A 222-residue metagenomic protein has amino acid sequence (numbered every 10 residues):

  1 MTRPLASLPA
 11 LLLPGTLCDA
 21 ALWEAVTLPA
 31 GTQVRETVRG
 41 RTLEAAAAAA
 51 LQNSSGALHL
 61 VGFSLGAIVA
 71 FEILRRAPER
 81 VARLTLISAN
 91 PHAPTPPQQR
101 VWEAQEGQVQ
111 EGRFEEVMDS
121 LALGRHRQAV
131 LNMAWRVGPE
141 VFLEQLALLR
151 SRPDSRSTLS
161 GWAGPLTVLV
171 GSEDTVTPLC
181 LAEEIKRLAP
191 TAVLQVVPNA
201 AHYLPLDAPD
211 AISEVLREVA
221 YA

Functional and structural regions predicted by a protein language model:
M1-A45, A49: Conserved HGGG/HGGXW glycine-rich cap/lid loop of the alpha/beta-hydrolase fold
G62-G66, A70: Gly/Ala-rich beta-loop-alpha elbow adjacent to hydrolase catalytic centers
F71, R75-E116: Flexible "cap/lid" loop of the alpha/beta hydrolase fold
P96-P97, E111-G161: Conserved alpha/beta-hydrolase catalytic His-Asp/Glu region
W162, V168-V170, D174: Short beta-strand/loop motif that positions the catalytic acidic residue of the alpha/beta-hydrolase fold
G164, P178-R187: Short alpha-helix in the alpha/beta-hydrolase fold that links the catalytic acid
S172-T177, H202: Acidic catalytic loop of the alpha/beta-hydrolase fold
A200-S213: Catalytic histidine-centered segment of alpha/beta-hydrolase-like enzymes
